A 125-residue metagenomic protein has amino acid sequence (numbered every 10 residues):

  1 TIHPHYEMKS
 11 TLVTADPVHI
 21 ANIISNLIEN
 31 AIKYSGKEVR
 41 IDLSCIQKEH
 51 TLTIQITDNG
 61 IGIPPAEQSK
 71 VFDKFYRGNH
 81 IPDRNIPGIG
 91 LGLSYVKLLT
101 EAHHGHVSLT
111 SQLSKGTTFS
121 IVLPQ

Functional and structural regions predicted by a protein language model:
T1-T11: Conserved catalytic submotifs in the C-terminal HATPase_c
A31-I32: Short helix-loop "hinge" at the ATP-lid/N-box region of the Bergerat-fold HATPase_c
K37, H104-G105: Conserved glycine-rich
E38-H50: Short beta-strand/loop element within the Bergerat-fold HATPase_c
D58: Acidic ATP/Mg2+-coordinating residue in the GHKL
G62-D73: Short helix N-cap motif at coil->helix boundaries in the Bergerat
G92, V96: Short alpha-helical Gxxx[C/S/T] motif in the catalytic ATP-binding
